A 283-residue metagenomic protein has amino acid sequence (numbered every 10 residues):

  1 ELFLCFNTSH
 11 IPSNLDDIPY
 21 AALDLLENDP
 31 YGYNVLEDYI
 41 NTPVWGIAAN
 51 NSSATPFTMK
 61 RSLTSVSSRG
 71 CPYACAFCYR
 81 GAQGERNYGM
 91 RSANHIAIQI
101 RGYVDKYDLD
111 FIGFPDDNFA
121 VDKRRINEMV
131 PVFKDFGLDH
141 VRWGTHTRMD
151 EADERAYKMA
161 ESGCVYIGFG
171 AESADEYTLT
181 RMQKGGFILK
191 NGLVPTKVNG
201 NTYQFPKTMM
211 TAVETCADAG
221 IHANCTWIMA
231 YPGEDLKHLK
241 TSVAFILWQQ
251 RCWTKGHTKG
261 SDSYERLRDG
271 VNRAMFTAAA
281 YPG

Functional and structural regions predicted by a protein language model:
E1-A22, G283: Glycine-rich beta-alpha loop elements in corrinoid/cobalamin-binding modules across cobalamin-dependent enzymes
L2, D139, L267-V271: A short helix-to-beta-strand connector/capping loop
L4-N7, N224, A274-T277: A structural signal for short, well-ordered beta-strand segments and their strand-loop junctions that often border
D24-H222, M229-Y231, A244, K255: Radical SAM [4Fe-4S] cluster-binding motif and immediate context
Y73, R124, Y177-M182, M229-K237 (+1 more regions): Flexible glycine/acidic-rich beta-alpha junction loops that bind and position SAM and/or redox cofactors in anaerobic
H238-S242: Short alpha-helix in the alpha/beta-hydrolase fold that links the catalytic acid
L247-Q250: Catalytic-core region of carbohydrate-active enzymes that cleave or remodel glycosidic bonds
